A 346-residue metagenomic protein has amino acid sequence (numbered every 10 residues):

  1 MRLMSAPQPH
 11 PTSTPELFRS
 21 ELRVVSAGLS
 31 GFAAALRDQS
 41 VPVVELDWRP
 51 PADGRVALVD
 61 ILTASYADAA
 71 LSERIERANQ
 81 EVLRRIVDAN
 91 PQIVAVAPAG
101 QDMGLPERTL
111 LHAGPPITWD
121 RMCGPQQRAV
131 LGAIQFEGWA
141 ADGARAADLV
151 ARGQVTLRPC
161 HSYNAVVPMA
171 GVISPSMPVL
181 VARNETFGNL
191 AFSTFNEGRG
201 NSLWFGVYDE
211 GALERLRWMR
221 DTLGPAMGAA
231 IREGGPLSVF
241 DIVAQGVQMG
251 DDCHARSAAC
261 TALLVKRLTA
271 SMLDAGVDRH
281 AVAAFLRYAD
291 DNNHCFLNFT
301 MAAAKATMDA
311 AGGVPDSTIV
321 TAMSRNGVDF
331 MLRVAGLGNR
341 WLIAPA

Functional and structural regions predicted by a protein language model:
L3-A346: Anaerobic metallocofactor- and corrinoid-dependent redox/one-carbon enzyme cores, especially those from methanogenesis
